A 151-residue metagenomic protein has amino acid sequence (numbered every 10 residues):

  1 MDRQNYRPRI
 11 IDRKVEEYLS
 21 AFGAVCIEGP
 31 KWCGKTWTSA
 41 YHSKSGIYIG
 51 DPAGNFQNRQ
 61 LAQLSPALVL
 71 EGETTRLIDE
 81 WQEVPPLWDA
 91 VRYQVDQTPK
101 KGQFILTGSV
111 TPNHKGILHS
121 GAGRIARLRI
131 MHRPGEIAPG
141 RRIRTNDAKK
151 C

Functional and structural regions predicted by a protein language model:
M1-C151: Phosphate-binding site recognition
